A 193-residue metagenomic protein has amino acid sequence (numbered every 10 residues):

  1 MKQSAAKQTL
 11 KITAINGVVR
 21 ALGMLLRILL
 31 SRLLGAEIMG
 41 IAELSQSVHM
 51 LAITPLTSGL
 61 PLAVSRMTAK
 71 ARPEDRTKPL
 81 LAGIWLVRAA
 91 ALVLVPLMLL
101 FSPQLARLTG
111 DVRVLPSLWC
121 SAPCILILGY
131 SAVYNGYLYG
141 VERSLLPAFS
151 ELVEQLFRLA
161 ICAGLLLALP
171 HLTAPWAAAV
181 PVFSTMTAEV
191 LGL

Functional and structural regions predicted by a protein language model:
Q3, L34, I38, A52-L86 (+1 more regions): Transmembrane-helix boundary and interhelical linker motifs in polytopic inner-membrane proteins
S4-L62, A91-L99, C124-I125, L159: Signature of the first transmembrane helix
I12, N16, E43-Q46, V87 (+4 more regions): Residue-level recognition of transmembrane alpha-helices in multi-pass small-molecule transporters/permeases
L33-A36, L108-D111, G140-V141, H171 (+1 more regions): Helix-loop interface residues and adjacent transmembrane-helix termini in multi-pass membrane transporters, primarily
T68, V93-R113: Short membrane-interface helical motifs at transmembrane helix boundaries in multi-pass membrane transporters
L100, D111-Y134: Alpha-helical transmembrane segments of multi-pass membrane proteins
L128-S150: Membrane-interface junctions at transmembrane-helix termini in multi-pass inner-membrane proteins
S150-G164, L172-L193: Hydrophobic alpha-helical transmembrane segments
